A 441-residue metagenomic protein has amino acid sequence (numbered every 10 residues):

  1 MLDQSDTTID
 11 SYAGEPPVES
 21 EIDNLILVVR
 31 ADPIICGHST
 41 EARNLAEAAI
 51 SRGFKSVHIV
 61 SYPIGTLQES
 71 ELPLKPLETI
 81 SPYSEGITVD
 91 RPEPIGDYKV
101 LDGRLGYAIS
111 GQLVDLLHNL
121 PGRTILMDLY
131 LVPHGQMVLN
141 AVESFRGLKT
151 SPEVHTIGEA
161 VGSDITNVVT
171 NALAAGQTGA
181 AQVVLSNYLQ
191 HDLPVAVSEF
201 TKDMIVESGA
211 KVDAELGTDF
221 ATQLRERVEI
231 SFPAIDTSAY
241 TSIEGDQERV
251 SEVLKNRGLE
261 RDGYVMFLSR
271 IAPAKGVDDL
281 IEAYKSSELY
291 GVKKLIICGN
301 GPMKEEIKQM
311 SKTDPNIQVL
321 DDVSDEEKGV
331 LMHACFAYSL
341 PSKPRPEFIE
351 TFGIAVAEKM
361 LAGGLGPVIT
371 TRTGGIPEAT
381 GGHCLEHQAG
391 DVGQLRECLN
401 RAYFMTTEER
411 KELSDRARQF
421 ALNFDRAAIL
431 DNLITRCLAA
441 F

Functional and structural regions predicted by a protein language model:
M1-E78: N-terminal subdomain of nucleotide-sugar transferases
L27, V195, I230-I235, L254-K275 (+2 more regions): Conserved donor-binding/catalytic core segment of Leloir-type glycosyltransferases
V142, E305-E327: Nucleotide-activated donor-binding/catalytic signature segment of Leloir-type glycosyltransferases, i.e., the conserved
F145-E159, S163-N187, A210-L216: Nucleotide-sugar donor phosphate/pyrophosphate-binding loop at the beta->alpha transition of glycosyltransferases
G158, Q182-R249: Donor nucleotide-sugar binding/catalytic pocket of nucleotide-sugar-dependent glycosyltransferases
H333-T351, G366: Acidic donor-binding loop of glycosyltransferase active sites
L340, V356, M360-T370: Short hydrophobic beta-strand element within catalytic cores of glycosyltransferases and related nucleotide-activated
T370, G382-G393, R401-T407: Conserved acidic donor-binding segment of nucleotide-sugar-dependent glycosyltransferases
